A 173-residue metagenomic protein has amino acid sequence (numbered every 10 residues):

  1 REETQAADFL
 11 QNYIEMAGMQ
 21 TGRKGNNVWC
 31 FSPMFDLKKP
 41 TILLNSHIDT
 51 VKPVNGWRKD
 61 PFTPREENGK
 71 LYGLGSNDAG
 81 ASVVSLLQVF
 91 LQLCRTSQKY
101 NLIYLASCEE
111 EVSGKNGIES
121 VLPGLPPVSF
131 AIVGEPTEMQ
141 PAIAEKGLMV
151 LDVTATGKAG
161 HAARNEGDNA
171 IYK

Functional and structural regions predicted by a protein language model:
R1-P53: N-terminal helical capping/dimerization or prosegment-like subdomains of hydrolases acting on amide or phosphate bonds
P33, T154-K158: Solvent-exposed residues in well-ordered beta-strands and their adjoining turns, especially edge/terminal strands
K39-I103: Active-site metal-coordination/substrate-binding segment of hydrolases, especially metallo-dependent peptidases
I42-L44, I132, K158: Residue-level marker for buried hydrophobic side chains located in beta-strands that build the well-ordered beta-sheet
H47, E145, H161: Histidine-centered active-site/metal-ligand motif
A79-V150: Acidic/histidine-rich catalytic neighborhood of metal-dependent amide-processing enzymes
P141, G160-N165: A short glycine-threonine-serine/GTX helix/turn-capping micro-motif
A163-K173: Acidic-enriched catalytic cores of C-N bond-cleaving enzymes acting on peptides and small amides
